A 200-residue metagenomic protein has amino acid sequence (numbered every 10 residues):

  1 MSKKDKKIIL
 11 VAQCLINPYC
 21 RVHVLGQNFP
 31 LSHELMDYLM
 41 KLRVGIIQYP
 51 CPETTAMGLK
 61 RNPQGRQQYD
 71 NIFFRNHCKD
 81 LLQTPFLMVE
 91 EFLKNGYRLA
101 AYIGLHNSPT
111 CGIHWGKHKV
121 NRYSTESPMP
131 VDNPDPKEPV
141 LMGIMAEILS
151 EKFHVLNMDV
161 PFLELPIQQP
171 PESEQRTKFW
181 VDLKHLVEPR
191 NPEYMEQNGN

Functional and structural regions predicted by a protein language model:
M1-K4, L31-R43, T84-A100: Short amphipathic alpha-helices and their capping/turn segments at secondary-structure boundaries
S2-K7, N17-P30, H114, H118-N121 (+2 more regions): Residues lining hydrophobic/aromatic ligand-binding pockets adjacent to catalytic sites
L10, I46-P50, R98-L105, D159-P166: A structural signal for short, well-ordered beta-strand segments and their strand-loop junctions that often border
C14: Extended cationic-aromatic binding surfaces that line active-site or macromolecule-binding grooves and engage
P18-Y19, A56-G58, S108-H114, P170-E174: Short catalytic/ligand-binding loop motif for oxyanion handling, primarily in non-cytosolic enzymes, centered on
Q27-D70: Short, surface-exposed acidic-centric catalytic microdomains
L59, A101-R122, P134, I148: Internal, conserved structured core segments that host functional sites
L59-Q67, N71-K94, S127-N200: Divalent-metal-activated hydrolytic enzyme cores
